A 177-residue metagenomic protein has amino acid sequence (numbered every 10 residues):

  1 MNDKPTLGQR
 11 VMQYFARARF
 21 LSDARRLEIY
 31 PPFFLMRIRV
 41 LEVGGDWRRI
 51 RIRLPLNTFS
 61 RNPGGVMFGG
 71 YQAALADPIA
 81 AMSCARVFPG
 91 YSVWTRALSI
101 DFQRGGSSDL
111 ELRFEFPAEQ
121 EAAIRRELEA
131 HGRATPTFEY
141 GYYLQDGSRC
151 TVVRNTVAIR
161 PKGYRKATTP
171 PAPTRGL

Functional and structural regions predicted by a protein language model:
M1-L35, F59: Alpha-helical membrane-targeting segments
M1-R17, G106-S107, P117-L177: HotDog/MaoC-like acyl-thioester-processing domains
I29-M36, V87-V93: Short secondary-structure junctions
F34-M36, R48-I50, W94-L98, S108-L112 (+1 more regions): A generic structural signal for short beta-strands and their flanking turns/coil linkers
L35-V40, R96-F102, A123-R125: Short structured motifs
L35-V66: Catalytic strand-loop segment that frames the active site of acyl-thioester-processing enzymes
P55-I79, G176: Hot-dog-fold acyl-thioester-processing enzymes
M82-E119: Hydrophobic beta-strand-centered segment that forms part of the acyl-chain substrate-binding groove
